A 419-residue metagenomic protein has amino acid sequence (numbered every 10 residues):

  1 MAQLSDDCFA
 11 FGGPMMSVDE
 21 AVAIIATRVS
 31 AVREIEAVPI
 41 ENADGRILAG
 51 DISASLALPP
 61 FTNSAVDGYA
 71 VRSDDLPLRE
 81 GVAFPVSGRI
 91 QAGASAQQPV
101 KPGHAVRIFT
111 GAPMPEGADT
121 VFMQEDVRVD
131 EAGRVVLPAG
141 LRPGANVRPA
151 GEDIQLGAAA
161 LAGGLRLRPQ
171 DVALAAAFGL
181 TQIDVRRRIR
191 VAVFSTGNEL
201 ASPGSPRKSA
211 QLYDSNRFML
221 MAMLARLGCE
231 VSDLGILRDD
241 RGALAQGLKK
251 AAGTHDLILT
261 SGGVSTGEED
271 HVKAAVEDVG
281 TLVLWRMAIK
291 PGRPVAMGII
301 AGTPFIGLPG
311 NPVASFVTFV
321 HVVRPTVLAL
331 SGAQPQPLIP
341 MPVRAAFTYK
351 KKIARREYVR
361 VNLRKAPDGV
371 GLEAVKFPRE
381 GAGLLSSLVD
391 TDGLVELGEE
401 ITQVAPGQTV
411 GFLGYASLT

Functional and structural regions predicted by a protein language model:
M1-D19, T181-L308, P312-T318, A329: Helix-rich terminal scaffold detector
M1-R79, A333-Y358: Short, low-complexity N-terminal leaders and the immediately following helix N-cap/first helix
A2-M16, Y69-D233, R238, E373 (+3 more regions): Short, glycine/charged-enriched hinge/interface segments at domain edges or termini
P14, V18-V22, E36, I40 (+18 more regions): Generic structural signal for well-ordered, non-membrane alpha-helical segments in soluble metabolic enzymes
D19-V22, E36-E41, G50, G93 (+2 more regions): Flexible glycine/proline-rich
V22, A26, D67, Q124-E125 (+12 more regions): Predominant activation on well-ordered alpha-helical scaffold segments within soluble catalytic domains
A26-R33, D51, M114, A158-G164 (+11 more regions): Structural signal for hydrophobic packing residues in well-ordered secondary-structure cores of soluble enzyme domains
